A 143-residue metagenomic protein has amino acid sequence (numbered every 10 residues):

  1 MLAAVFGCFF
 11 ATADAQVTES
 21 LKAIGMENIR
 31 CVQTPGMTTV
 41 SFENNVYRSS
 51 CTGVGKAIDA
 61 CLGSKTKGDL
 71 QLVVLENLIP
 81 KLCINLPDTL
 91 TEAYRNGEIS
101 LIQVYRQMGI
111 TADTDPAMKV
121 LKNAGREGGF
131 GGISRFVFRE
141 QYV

Functional and structural regions predicted by a protein language model:
M1-F9: Bacterial N-terminal signal peptides
A13-V143: Outer-membrane beta-barrel initiation region
